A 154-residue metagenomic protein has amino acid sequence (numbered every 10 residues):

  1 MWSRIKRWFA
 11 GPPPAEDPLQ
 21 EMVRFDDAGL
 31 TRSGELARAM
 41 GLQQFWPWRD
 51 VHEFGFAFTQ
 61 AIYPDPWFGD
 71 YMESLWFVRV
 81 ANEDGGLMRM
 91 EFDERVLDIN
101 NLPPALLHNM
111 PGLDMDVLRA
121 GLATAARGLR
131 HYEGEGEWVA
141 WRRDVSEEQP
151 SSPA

Functional and structural regions predicted by a protein language model:
M1-A28: Anionic N-terminal interaction surfaces
W2, F9, E53-A154: Acidic, Ser/Thr- and proline-rich intrinsically disordered linker/docking segments of eukaryotic scaffolds
P12-P13, D17, W46, Q149-S152: Intrinsic-disorder/low-complexity coil detector
P13, G34-A37, G85, R89: A near-ubiquitous, low-amplitude feature marking generic local secondary-structure context
D17, R38-M40, M72: Residues that act as N-cap/strand-start positions at coil-to-secondary-structure junctions
M22-S33, F77-V80, N109-M110: Catalytic cores of transferase enzymes with a strong primary signal for eukaryotic protein kinases
D26-F68: Phosphoinositide-binding peripheral membrane targeting modules
